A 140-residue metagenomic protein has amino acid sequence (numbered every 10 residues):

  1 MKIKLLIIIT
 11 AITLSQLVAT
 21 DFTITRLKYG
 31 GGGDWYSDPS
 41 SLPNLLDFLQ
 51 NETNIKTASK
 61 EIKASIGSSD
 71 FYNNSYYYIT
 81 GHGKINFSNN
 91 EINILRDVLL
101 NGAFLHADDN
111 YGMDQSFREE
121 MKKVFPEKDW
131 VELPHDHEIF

Functional and structural regions predicted by a protein language model:
I3-L14: Sec-dependent N-terminal signal peptides
I9-A11, A64-I66, E119: Intrinsically disordered, low-complexity boundary segments flanking structured domains
L17-Y76, T80-G83: Aromatic-Pro/Gly-enriched surface loop or interdomain linker that acts as a lid/target-recognition segment
F22, K28-G32, S40-S41, M113-F140: An acidic, glycine-rich "communication" segment
I24, Y76-Q115: Short alpha-beta junction capping motif
S40-N44, F48, N90, I94 (+2 more regions): Extracytoplasmic/secreted proteins, especially bacterial periplasmic and envelope-associated proteins
Q50-N54, L100, K122-P126: Sec-exported extracytoplasmic/periplasmic mature domains
K56-A64, A107-N110, K128-H135: Surface-exposed patches in mature extracellular/periplasmic domains of secreted proteins
